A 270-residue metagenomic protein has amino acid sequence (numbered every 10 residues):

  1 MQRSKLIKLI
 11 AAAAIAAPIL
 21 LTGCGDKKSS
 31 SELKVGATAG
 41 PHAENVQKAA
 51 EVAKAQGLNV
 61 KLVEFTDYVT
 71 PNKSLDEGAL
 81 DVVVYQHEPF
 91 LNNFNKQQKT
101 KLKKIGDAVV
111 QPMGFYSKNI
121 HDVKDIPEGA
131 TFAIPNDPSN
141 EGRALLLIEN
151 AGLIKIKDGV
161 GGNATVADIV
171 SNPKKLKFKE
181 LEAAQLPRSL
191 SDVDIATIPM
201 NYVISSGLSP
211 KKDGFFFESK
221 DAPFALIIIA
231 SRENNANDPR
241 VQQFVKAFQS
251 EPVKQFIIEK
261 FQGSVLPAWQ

Functional and structural regions predicted by a protein language model:
L20-G23: C-terminal motif of bacterial Sec signal peptides marking the signal peptidase cleavage site
G25-K27: Bacterial signal peptide processing site
S29-G40, L58-E64, T131-F132: Short, well-ordered beta-strand elements
V63-K73, V160-R188: Short helix-initiation/N-cap motifs at beta->coil->alpha
N93-I105, I120, D192, T197 (+1 more regions): Ligand-binding "clamshell"
I105-I154, K254: A conserved helix-loop-strand patch within extracytoplasmic ligand-binding domains of the periplasmic binding
P112-V123, A225-D238: A bilobed periplasmic-binding-protein/Venus flytrap-type ligand-binding module shared by bacterial periplasmic
N140-E149, F248-W269: Periplasmic-binding protein-like
